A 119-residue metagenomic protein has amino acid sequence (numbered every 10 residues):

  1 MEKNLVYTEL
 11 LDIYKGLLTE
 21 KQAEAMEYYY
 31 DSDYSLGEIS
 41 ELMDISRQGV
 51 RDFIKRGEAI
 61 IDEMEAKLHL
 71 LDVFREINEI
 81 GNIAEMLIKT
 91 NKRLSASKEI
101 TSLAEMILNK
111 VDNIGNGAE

Functional and structural regions predicted by a protein language model:
K3-K15: Short, Lys/Arg-enriched N-terminal segment that forms or immediately precedes the first helix of a structured domain
E20-D31: Short amphipathic alpha helix immediately N-terminal
E38-S40: Hydrophobic positions on the alpha-helical face of helix-turn-helix-like DNA-binding modules
S46-R47: Helix-turn-helix DNA-binding motif, specifically the short coil turn and the N-cap/start of the second
E58-E65: C-terminal flanking helix
L68-N91: Intrinsically disordered, low-complexity basic tails/linkers immediately adjacent to helix-turn-helix/homeobox/MYB/SANT
